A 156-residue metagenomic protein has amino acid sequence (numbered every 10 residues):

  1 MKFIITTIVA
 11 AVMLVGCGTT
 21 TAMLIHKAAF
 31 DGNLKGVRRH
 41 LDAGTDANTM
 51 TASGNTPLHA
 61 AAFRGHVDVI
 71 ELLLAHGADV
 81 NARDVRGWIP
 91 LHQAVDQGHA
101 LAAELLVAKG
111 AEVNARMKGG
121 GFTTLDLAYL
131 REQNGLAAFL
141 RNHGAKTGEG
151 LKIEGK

Functional and structural regions predicted by a protein language model:
T21, G54, G87, G120-G121: Start-of-repeat signature of ankyrin repeats
G36, D68-V69, L101-A102, G135-L136: Conserved ankyrin/ankyrin-like repeat signature
T51, D84, M117-K118, L151: Ankyrin repeat boundary/linker residues
